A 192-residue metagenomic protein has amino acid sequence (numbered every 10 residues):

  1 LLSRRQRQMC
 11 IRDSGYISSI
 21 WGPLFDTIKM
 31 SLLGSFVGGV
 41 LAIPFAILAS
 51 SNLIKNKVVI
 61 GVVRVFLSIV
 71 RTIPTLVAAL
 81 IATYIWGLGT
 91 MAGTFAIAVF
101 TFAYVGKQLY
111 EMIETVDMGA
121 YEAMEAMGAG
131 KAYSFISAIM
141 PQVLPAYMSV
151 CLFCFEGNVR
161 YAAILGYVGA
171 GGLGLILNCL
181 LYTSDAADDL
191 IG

Functional and structural regions predicted by a protein language model:
L1-Q8, R12-F36, I43, L48: N-terminal, non-cleaved signal-anchor transmembrane helix
L2, R7, I11, Y182-G192: Single conserved hydrophobic/aromatic residue that forms the stacking wall/gate of nucleotide- or nucleobase-binding
W21-K29, V63-V70, E156, N178-L181: Alpha-helical membrane-interface segments at transmembrane helix boundaries
S35-I43, I47, L76, A146 (+3 more regions): Hydrophobic positions within alpha-helical transmembrane segments of bacterial inner-membrane proteins
F45-A79: Cytoplasmic-entry segments and transmembrane alpha-helices of multi-pass inner-membrane transporters
L67-T101: Generic hydrophobic transmembrane alpha-helix motif, especially the helices
Y84, V159-S184, D188-L190: Glycine-rich helix-loop "coupling/hinge" segments at transmembrane-helix boundaries in multipass transporters
L88-I139, P145-C154: Membrane-cytosol interface at the C-terminal ends of specific transmembrane alpha-helices in multi-pass membrane
